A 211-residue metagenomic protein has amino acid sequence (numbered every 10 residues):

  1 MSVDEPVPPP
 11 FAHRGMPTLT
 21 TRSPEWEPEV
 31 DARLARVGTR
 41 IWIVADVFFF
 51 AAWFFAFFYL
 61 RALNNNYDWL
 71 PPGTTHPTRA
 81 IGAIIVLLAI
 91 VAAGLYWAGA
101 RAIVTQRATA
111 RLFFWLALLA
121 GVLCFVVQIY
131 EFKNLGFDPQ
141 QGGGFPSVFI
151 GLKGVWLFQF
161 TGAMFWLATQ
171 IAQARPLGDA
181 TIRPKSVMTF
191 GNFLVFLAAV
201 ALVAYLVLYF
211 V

Functional and structural regions predicted by a protein language model:
S2-V211: ...captures the hydrophobic TM-helix bundle architecture rather than a specific catalytic motif, and can also fire on
